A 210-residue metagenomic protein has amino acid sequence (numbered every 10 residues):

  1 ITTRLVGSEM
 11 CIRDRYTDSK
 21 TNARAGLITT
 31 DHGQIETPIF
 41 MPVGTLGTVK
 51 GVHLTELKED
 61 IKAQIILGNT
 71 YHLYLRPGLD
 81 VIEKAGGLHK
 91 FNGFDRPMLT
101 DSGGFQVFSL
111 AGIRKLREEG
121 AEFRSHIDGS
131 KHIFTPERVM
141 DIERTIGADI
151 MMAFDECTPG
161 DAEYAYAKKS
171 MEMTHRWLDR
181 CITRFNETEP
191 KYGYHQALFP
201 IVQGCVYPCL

Functional and structural regions predicted by a protein language model:
I1-I12: Single conserved hydrophobic/aromatic residue that forms the stacking wall/gate of nucleotide- or nucleobase-binding
R13-D18, N22-L210: Active-site entrance/lid segments in N-terminal catalytic domains of soluble metabolic enzymes
